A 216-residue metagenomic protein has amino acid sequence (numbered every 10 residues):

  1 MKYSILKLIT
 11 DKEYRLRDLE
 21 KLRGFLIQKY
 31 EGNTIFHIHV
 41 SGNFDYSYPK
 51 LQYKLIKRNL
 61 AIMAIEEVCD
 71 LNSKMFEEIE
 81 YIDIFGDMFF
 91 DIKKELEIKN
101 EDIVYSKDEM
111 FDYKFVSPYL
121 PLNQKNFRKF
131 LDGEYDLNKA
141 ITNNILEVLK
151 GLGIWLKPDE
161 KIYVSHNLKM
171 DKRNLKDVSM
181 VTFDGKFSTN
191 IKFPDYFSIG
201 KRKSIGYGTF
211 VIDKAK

Functional and structural regions predicted by a protein language model:
M1-K216: RNA-interacting cores
